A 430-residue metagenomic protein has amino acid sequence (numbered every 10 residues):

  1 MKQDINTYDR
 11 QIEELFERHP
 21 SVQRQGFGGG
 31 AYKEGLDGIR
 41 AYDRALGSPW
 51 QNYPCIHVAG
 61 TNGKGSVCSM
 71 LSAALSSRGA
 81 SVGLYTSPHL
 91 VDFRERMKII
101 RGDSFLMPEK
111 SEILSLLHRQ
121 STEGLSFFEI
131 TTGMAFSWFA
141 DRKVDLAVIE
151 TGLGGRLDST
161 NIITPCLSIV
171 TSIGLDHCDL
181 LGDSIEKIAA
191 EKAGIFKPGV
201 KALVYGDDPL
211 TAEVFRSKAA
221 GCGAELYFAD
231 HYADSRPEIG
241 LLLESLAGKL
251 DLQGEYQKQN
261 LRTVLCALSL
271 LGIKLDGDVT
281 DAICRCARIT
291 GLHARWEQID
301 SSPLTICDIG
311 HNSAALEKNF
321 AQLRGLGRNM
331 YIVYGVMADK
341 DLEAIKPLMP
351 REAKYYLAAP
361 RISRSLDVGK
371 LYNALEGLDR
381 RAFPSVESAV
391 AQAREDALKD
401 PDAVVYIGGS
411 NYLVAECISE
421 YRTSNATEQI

Functional and structural regions predicted by a protein language model:
M1-G60, V67-S69, A73-A80: Short functional linear segments
F27-L36, R40-R44, S48-N52, S77-I163 (+2 more regions): ATP-dependent carboxylate-amine ligase catalytic core
Y85, K201-G206, I332-Y334, K354-R361: Short internal beta-strands
P88, D92, M134-L180, A212-K249: Extended acidic/charged loop-beta regions that coordinate divalent cations and stabilize anionic phosphate/carboxylate
F139-D145, L323-R328, A393-V404: Glycine-rich phosphate-binding loop signature in dinucleotide/nucleotide-binding domains
L146-T151, S159-I169, I173-H177, K187 (+1 more regions): Nucleotide phosphate-binding/pyrophosphate-handling subdomain across enzymes that bind or process nucleotide phosphates
A189-P198: Membrane-proximal helix-turn-helix segments that form the acceptor-binding/catalytic region of lipid-linked
D208-Y227, R236-E238, L304-T305, E343-V404: C-terminal helical cap/extension that packs against the catalytic core of soluble nucleotide-cofactor enzymes
